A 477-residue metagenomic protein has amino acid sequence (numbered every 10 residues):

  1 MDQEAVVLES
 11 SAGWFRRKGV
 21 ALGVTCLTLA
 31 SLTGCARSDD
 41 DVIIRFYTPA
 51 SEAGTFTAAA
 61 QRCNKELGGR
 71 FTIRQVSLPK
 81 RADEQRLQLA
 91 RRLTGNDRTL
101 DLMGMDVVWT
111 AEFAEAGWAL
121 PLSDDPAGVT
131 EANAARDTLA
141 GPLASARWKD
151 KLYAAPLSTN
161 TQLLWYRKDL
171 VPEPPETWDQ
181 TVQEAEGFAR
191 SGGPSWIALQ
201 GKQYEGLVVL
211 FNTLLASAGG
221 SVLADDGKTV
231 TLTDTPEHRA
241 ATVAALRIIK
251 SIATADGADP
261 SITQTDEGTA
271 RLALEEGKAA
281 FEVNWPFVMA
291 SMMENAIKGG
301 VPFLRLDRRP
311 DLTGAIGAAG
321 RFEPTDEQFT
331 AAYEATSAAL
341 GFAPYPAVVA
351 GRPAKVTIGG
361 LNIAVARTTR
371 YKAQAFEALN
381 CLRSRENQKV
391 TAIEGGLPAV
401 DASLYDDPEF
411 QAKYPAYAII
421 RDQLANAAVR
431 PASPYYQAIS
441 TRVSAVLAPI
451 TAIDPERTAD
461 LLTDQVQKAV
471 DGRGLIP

Functional and structural regions predicted by a protein language model:
D2-A111, G128, V390, Q465-P477: Conserved N-terminal structural module of periplasmic/extracytoplasmic solute-binding proteins
S77-R91, V108, D179-Q180, S261-E275: Short helix-initiation/N-cap motifs at beta->coil->alpha
R86-R98, E115-A116, L170-V171, Q183-G187 (+2 more regions): Short helices/loops that flank or line small-molecule/ion binding pockets
V107-T161, D179-Q180, F329-A343: Hinge/lid segment of periplasmic solute-binding proteins
D124-D137, G201, G220-A244, I297 (+4 more regions): Short, solvent-exposed loop/beta-turn-alpha elements that line the ligand-binding surface or hinge of extracytoplasmic
E184-A185, K228-T263, Y345: Glycine-centered hinge/linker elements that transmit conformational signals in sensory and ligand-binding systems
F287-A290, E294-G300, L304-T330, T357 (+1 more regions): Mature extracytoplasmic/periplasmic domains
A402, D422-P477: Conserved C-terminal helix/tail region of periplasmic/extracytoplasmic solute-binding proteins
